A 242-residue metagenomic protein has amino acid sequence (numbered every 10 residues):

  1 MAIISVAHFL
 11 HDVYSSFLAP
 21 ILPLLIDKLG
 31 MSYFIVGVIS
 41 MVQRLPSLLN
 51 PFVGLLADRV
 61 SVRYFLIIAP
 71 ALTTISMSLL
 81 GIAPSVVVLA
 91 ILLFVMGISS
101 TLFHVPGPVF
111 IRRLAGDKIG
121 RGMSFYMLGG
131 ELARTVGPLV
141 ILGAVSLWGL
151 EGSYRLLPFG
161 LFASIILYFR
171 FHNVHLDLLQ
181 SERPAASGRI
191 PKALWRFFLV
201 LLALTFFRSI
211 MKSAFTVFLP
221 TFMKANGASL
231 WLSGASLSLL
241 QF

Functional and structural regions predicted by a protein language model:
I4, V87-L93, L201: Short hydrophobic/alpha-helical segments at membrane-entry points of transmembrane helices in Major Facilitator
L18-A19, R196-S238, F242: Extracytoplasmic gate region of multi-pass secondary transporters
S40-G54, S238-F242: Central cavity-lining transmembrane alpha-helices of secondary-active solute carriers, predominantly the Major
L48-V87: Conserved MFS/SLC helix-loop-helix module at the cytosolic interface between two early adjacent transmembrane helices
S76-G81, M96, L167-Y168: MFS-fold secondary transporters
L92-G129: Cytoplasmic helix-loop-helix junction between adjacent transmembrane helices in 12-TM secondary transporters
D117, Y126-H172: Helix-loop-helix hairpin linking two adjacent transmembrane segments in secondary transporters
F169-I190: Flexible cytoplasmic inter-helical loops of multi-pass small-molecule transporters
